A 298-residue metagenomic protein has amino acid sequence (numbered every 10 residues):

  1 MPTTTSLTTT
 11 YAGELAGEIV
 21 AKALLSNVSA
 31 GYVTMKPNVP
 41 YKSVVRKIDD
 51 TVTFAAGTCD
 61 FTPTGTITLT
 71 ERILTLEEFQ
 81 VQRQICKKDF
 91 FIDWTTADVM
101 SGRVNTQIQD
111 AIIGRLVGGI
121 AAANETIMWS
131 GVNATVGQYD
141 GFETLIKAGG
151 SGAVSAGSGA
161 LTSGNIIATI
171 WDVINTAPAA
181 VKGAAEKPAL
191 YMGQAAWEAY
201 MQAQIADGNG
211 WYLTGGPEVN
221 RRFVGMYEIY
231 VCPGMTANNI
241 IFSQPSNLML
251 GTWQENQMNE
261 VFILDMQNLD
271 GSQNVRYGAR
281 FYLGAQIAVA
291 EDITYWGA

Functional and structural regions predicted by a protein language model:
P2-V52, D140-N165, M201-A298: Sequence/fold signature of self-assembling virion shell proteins
T8, C86-D93, Y191-A196, S243-P245 (+1 more regions): Helix N-cap / beta->alpha transition motif
F54-A111: Long, hydrophobic/aromatic-enriched structural stretches that serve as scaffold segments
E78, K187, N274: Extracellular structured ligand-interaction cores
V81-I85, I92, M192, V231 (+1 more regions): Hydrophobic side chains in beta-strands
W94-T176, Y295-A298: Alpha-helical scaffold segments that mediate packing/assembly in large oligomeric complexes
T95-T96, M128-N133, A184-G193, L213-P217: Short coil/turn segments at secondary-structure boundaries
W171-D207: Ordered core of a single globular domain
